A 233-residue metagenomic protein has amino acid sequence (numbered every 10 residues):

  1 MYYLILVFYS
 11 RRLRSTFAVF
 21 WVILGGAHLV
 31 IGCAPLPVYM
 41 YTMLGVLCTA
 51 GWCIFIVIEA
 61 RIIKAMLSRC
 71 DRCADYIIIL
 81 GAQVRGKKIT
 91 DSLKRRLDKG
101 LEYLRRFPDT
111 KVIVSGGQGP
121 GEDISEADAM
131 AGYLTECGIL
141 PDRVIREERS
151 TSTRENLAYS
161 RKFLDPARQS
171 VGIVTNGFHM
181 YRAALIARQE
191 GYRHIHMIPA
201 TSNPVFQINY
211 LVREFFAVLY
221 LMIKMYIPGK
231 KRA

Functional and structural regions predicted by a protein language model:
M1-I31, L44-G51: Membrane-embedded alpha-helical segments of integral membrane proteins
F8, A27, D109, A184-L185 (+1 more regions): A generic structural signal for solvent-exposed, polar alpha-helical segments
Y9-R12, A34, I58-S68, I227: Juxtamembrane transmembrane-helix termini
G25-H28, G51, F55-I58, E214-A217 (+1 more regions): Helical transmembrane-bundle signal
I31-M40: Membrane-interfacial hairpin junctions
M43, A50-C53, V57-L211: A structural signal for short, hydrophobic/glycine-enriched beta-strand patches
Q207-K231: A transmembrane-helix-recognition feature enriched in membrane-embedded lipid enzymes and envelope glyco-/phospholipid
